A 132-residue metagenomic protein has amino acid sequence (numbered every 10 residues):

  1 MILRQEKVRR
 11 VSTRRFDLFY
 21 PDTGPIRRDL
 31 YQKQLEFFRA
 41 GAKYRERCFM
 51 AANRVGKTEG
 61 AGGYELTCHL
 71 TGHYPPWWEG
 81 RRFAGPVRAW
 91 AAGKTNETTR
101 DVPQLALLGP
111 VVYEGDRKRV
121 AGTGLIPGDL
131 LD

Functional and structural regions predicted by a protein language model:
M1-D132: Phosphate/NTP-binding elements of NTP-utilizing enzymes
